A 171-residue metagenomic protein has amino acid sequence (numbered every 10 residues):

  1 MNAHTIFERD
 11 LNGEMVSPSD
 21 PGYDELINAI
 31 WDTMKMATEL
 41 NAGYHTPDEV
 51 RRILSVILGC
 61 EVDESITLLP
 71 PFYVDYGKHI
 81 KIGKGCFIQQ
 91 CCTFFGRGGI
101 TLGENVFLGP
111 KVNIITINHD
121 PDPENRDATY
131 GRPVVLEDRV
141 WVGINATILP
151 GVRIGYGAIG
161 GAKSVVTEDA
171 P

Functional and structural regions predicted by a protein language model:
M1-S65: Terminal amphipathic alpha-helical/low-complexity segments used for targeting or macromolecular assembly
F7-E8, L58, R126, R132-P133 (+1 more regions): Short secondary-structure boundary/capping segments
N12, M36, D120-E124, Y130 (+1 more regions): Glycine-rich, flexible loop/turn motifs
V16, A146, G161-S164: Short, flexible micro-motifs
F72-G83, F87-I154: Flexible, glycine/small-residue-enriched loop-and-beta-strand segment within the central core of proteins
W141, I159, V165: Short-chain dehydrogenase/reductase
E168-P171: Short, intrinsically disordered, charge-balanced linker/junction segments flanking boundaries in proteins
